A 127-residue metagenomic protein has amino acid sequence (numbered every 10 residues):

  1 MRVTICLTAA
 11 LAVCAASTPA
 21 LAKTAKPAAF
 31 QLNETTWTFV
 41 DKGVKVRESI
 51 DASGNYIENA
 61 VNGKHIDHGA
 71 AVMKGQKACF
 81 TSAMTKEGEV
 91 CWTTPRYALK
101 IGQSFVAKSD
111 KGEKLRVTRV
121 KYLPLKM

Functional and structural regions predicted by a protein language model:
M1-T4: Positively charged n-region of N-terminal signal peptides that target proteins for export
T8, S17-H68, K74-M127: Lipid interaction determinants
